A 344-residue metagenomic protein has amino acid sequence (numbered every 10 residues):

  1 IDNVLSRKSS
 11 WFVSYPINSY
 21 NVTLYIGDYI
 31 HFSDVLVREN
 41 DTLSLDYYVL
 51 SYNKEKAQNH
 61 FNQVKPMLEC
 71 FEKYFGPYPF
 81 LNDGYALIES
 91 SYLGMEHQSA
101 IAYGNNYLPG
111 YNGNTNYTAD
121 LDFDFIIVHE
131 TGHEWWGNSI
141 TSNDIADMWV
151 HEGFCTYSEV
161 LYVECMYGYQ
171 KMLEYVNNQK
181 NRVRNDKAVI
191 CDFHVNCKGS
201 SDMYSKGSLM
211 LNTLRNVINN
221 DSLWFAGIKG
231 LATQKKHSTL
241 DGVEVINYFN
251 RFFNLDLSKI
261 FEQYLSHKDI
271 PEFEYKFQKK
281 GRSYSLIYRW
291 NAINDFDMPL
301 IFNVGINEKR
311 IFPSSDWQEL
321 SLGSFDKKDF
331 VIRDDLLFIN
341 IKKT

Functional and structural regions predicted by a protein language model:
I1-V128: Hydrophobic helix-coil surface modules that form long, contiguous segments used for peptide/substrate interaction
I1-Y29, S33, E308-T344: Intrinsically disordered, low-complexity linkers and stems that provide flexible hinges in membrane-associated
E39-S44, V128-E134, N177-D192: Active-site-adjacent bridging/hinge elements
K65, C70, G104, P109-L173 (+1 more regions): Zinc-dependent metallopeptidase catalytic helix centered on the HExxH motif and its immediate flanking segment
P79, S200-G281, L286: Amphipathic alpha-helical substructures
I88, Y117-D122, I190-G199, N212 (+1 more regions): Active-site-adjacent structural elements in folded domains
M148, E152-M210, K235: Acidic/His/Gly-enriched intrinsically disordered linker/tail segments that often contain short helix/coil "MoRF-like"
L257-S258, F273, F277-D335: Beta-strand-rich binding/interaction modules
